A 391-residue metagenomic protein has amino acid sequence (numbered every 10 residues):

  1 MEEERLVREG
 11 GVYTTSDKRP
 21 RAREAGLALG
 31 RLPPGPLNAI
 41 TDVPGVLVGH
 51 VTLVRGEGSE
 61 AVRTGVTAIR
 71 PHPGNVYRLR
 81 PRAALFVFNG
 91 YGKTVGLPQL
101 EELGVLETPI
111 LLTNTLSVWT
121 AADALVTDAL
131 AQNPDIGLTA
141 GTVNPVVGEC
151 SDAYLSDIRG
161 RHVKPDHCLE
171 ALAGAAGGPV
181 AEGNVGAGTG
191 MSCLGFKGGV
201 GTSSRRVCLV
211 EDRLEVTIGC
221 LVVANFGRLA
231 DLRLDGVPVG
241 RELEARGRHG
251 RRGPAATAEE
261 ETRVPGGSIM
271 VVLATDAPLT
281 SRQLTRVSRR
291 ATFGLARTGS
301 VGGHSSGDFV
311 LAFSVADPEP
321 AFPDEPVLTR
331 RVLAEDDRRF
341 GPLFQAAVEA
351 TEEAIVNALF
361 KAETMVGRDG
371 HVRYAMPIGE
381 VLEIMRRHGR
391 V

Functional and structural regions predicted by a protein language model:
E2-V391: Alpha/propeptide regions of enzymes that mature by internal proteolysis
